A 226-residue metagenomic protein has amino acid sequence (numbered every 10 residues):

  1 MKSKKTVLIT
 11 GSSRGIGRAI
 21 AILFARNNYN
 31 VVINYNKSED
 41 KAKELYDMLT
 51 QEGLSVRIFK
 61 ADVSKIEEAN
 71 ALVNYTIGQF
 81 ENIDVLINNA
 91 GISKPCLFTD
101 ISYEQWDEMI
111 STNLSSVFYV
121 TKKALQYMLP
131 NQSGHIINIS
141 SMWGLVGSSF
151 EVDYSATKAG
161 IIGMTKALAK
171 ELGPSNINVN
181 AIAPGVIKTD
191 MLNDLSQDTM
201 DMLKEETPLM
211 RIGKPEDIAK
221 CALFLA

Functional and structural regions predicted by a protein language model:
S13-G15: Conserved glycine-rich cofactor-binding loop
Y29-E44: Conserved glycine-rich Rossmann-like NAD(P)H-binding loop of the short-chain dehydrogenase/reductase
L97-F98, Q105-I110, L192, L203: Substrate-binding pocket helix/loop in short-chain dehydrogenase/reductase
T121, T157, T165: Active-site helix of classical SDR
Q126, K170-P174: Alpha-helical segment proximal to the catalytic Tyr-Lys
S141: Residue(s) in the substrate-gating loop at a strand-loop-helix junction that position the organic substrate next
P174, A181, K204-A226: C-terminal helical subdomain
